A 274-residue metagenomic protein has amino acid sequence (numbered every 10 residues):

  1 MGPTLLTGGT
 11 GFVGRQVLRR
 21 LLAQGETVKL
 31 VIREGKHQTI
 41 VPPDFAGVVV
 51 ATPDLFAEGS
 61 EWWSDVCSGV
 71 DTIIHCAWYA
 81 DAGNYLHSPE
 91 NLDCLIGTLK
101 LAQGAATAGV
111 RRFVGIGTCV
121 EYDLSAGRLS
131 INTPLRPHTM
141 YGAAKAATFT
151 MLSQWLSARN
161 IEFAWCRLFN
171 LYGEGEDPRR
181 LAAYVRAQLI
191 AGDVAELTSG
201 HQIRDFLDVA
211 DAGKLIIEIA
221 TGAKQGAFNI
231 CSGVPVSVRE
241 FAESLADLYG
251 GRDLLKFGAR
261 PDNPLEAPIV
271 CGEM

Functional and structural regions predicted by a protein language model:
T4-Q24: N-terminal Rossmann NAD(P)H-binding glycine-rich loop of SDR-like oxidoreductase domains
T7, V31, I73-C76, F113-C119 (+1 more regions): SDR active-site strand-loop-helix element
E26-H37: Conserved glycine-rich Rossmann-like NAD(P)H-binding loop of the short-chain dehydrogenase/reductase
T52-D93: NAD(P)H-binding glycine-rich loop region in Rossmannoid oxidoreductase-like domains and their noncatalytic homologs
H75, L99-M140: Conserved Rossmann-fold NAD(P)-dependent oxidoreductase catalytic core, especially the SDR/UDP-sugar
C94, M140, A144-A147: Active-site helix of classical SDR
T150-R204, V209-G213, I217, S244-L248: NAD(P)-dependent short-chain dehydrogenase/reductase
G192-M274: C-terminal substrate-binding subdomain of Rossmann-fold SDR/epimerase-dehydratase oxidoreductases
